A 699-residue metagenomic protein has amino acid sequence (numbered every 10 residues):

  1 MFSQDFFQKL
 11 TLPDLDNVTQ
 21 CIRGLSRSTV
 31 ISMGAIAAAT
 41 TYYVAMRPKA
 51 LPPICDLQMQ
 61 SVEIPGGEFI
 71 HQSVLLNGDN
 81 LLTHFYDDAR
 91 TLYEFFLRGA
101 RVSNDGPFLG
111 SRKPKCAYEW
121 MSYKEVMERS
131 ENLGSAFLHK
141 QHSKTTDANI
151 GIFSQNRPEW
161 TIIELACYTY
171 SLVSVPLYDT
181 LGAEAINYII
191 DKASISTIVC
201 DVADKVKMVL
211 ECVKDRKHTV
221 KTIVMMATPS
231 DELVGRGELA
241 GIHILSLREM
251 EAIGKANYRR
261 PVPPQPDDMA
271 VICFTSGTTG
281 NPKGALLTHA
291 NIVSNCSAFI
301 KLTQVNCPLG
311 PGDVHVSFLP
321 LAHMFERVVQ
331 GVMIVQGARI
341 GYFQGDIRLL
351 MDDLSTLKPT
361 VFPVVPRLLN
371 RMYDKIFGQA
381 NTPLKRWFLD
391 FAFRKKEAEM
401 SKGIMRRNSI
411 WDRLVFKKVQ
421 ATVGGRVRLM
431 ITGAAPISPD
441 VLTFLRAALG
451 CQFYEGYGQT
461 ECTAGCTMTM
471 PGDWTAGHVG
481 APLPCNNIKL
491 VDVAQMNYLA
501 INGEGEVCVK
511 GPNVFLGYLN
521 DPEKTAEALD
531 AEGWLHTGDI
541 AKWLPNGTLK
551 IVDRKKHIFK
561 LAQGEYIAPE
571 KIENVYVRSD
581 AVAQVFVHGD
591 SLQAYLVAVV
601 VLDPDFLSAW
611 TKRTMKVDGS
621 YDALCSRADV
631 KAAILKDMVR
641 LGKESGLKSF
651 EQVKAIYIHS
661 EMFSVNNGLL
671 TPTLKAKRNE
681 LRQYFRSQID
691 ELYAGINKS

Functional and structural regions predicted by a protein language model:
F2-F69, T169-E249, L635, V639: Structural core segment of the AMP-binding/adenylate-forming
V44, P48, P52, I242-L247 (+2 more regions): Gly/Ser/Thr-rich phosphate-binding loop
H84, D88, D105, L109-K144 (+3 more regions): Conserved AMP-binding/adenylate-forming core of the ANL superfamily
N104-P107, G241-L245, E251-F274, N281 (+1 more regions): Conserved pre-ATP/AMP-binding loop-to-beta segment of ANL
W120-K124, A270-S297: Conserved AMP-binding A3 loop
V293-S317, L321-R413, R426, A448: Conserved AMP-binding/adenylation subdomain of ANL enzymes
M496-N502, E506-L561: Conserved ATP-binding/catalytic segment of the ANL
F559, Q584-F586, L635-S699: Conserved C-terminal "lid"/linker of ANL adenylate-forming enzymes
